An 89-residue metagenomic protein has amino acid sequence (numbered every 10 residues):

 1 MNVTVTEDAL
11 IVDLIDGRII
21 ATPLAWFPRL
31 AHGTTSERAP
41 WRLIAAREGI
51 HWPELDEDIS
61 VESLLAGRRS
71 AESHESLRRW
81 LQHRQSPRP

Functional and structural regions predicted by a protein language model:
M1-P89: Motif-centric detector for short Cys/His coordination patterns
